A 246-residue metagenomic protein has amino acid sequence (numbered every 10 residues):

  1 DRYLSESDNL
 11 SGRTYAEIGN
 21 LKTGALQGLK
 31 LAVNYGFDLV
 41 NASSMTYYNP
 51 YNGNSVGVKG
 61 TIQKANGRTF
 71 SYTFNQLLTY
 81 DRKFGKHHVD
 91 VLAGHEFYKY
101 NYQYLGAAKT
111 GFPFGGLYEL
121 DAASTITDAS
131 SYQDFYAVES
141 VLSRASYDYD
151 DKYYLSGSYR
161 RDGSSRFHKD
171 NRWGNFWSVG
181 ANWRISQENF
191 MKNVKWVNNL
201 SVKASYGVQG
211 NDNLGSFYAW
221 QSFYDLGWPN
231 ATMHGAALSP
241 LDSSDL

Functional and structural regions predicted by a protein language model:
D1-Y48, G57-L246: Extracellular/periplasmic, surface-exposed regions of secreted and cell-surface proteins
Y51-G53: N-terminal transmembrane signal-anchor/hairpin module of polytopic inner-membrane proteins
